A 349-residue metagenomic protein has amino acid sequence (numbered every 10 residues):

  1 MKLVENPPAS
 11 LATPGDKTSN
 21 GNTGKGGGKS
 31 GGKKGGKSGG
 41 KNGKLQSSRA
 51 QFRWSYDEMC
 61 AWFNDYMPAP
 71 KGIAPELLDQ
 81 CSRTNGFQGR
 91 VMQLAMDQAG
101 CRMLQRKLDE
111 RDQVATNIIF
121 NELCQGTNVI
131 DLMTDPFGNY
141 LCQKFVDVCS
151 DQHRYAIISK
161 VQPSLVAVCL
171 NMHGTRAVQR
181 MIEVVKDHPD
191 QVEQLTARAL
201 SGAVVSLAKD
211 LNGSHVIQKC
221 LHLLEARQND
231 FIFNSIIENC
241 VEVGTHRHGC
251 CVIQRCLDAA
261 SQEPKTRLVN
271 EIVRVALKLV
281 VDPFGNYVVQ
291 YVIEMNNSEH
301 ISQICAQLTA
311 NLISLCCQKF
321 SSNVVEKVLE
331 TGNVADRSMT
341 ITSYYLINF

Functional and structural regions predicted by a protein language model:
M1-F349: Eukaryotic gene-expression regulator signature that favors modular helical reader/repeat domains and their
